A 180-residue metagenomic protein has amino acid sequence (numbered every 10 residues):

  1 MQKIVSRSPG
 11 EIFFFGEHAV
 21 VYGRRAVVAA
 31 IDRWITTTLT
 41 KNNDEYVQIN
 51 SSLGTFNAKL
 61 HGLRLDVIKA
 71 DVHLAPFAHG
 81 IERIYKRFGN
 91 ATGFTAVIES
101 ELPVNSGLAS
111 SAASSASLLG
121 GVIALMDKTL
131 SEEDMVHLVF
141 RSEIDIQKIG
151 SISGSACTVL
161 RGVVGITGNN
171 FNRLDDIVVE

Functional and structural regions predicted by a protein language model:
Q2, P9, F13-F15, V20-I31 (+3 more regions): ATP-dependent small-molecule kinase catalytic core of the GHMP/sugar-kinase superfamily and closely related
Q2-I4, R33-L138: Anion-binding (especially nucleotide phosphate/pyrophosphate-binding) glycine-rich loop and adjoining beta-alpha core
